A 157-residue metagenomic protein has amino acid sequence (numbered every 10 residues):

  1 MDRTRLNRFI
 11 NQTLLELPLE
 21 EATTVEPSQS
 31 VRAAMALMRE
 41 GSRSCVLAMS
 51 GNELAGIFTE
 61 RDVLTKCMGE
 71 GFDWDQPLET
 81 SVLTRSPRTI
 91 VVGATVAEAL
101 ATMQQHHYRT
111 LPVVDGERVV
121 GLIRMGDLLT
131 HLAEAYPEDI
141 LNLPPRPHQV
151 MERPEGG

Functional and structural regions predicted by a protein language model:
M1-G157: Tandem CBS (Cystathionine beta-synthase) repeat/Bateman regulatory domains
